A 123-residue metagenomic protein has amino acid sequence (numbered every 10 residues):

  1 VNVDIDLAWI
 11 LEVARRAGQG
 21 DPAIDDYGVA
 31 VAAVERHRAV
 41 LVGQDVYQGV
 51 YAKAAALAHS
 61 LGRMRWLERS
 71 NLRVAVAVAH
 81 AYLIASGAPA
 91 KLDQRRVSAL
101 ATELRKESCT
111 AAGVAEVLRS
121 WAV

Functional and structural regions predicted by a protein language model:
V1-V123: FIC/Doc superfamily catalytic core
